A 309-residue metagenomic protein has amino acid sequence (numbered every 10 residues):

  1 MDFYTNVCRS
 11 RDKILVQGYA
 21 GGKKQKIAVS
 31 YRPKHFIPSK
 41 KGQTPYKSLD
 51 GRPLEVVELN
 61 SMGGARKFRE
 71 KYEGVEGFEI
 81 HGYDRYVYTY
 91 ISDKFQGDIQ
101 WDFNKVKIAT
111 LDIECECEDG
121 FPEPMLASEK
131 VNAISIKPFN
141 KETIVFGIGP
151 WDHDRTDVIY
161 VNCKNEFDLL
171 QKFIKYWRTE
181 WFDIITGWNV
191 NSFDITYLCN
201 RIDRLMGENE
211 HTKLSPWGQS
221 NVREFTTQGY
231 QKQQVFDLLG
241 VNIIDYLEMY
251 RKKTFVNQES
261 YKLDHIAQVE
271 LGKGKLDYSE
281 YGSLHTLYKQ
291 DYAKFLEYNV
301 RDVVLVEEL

Functional and structural regions predicted by a protein language model:
M1-L247, F255-L309: The two-metal-ion catalytic cores of nucleic-acid processing enzymes
R251: Periplasmic solute-binding protein
